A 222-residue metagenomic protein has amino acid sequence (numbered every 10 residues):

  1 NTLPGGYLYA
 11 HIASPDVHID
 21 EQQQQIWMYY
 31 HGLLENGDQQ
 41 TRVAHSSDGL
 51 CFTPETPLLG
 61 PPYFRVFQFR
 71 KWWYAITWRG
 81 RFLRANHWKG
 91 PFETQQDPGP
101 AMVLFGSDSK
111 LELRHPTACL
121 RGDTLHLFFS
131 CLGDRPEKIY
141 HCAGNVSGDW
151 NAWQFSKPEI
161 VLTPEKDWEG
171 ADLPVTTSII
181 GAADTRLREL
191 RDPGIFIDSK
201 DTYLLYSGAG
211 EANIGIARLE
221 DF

Functional and structural regions predicted by a protein language model:
N1-H115, C119-R188, I197-F222: Beta-rich carbohydrate-recognition and catalytic domains
